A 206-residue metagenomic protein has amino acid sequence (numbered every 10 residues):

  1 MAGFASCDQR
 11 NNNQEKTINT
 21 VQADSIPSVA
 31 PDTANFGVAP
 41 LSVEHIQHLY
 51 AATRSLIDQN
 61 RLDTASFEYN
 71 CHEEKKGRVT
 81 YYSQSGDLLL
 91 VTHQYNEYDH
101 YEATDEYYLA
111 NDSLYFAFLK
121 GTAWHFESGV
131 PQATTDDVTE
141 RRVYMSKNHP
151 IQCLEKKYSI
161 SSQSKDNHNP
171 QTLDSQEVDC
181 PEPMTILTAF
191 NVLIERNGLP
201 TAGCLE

Functional and structural regions predicted by a protein language model:
M1-A5: Sec-dependent bacterial lipoprotein signal peptides
S6-R10: Bacterial signal peptide processing site
I18-E73, V130-E206: Long terminal segments
A51-Y101: Short N-terminal edge-element motif at the start of the domain
K75-G77, H100-T104, L119, T135-E140: Short, surface-exposed coil-to-beta transition loops
Y82-L89, Y107-L114, M145-P150: Short, solvent-exposed coil/turn segments at beta-strand boundaries
L90, N96-T122: Mid-length scaffold segments of soluble, non-membrane domains
Y95-D99, L119-F126, E155-S162: Short, solvent-exposed aromatic-acidic interface loops
